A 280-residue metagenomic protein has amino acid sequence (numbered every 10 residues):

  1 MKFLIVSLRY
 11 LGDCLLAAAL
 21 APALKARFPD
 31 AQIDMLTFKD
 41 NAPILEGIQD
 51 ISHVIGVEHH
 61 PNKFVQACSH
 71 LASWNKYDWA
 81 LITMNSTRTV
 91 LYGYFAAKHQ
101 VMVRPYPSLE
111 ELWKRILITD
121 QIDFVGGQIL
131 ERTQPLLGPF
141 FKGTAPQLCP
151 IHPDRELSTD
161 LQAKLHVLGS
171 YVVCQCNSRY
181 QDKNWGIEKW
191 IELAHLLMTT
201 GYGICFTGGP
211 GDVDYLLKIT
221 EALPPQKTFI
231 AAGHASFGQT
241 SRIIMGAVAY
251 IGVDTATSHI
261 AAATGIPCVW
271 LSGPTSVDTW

Functional and structural regions predicted by a protein language model:
M1-W280: Catalytic machinery of carbohydrate-active enzymes, primarily nucleotide-sugar-dependent glycosyltransferases
